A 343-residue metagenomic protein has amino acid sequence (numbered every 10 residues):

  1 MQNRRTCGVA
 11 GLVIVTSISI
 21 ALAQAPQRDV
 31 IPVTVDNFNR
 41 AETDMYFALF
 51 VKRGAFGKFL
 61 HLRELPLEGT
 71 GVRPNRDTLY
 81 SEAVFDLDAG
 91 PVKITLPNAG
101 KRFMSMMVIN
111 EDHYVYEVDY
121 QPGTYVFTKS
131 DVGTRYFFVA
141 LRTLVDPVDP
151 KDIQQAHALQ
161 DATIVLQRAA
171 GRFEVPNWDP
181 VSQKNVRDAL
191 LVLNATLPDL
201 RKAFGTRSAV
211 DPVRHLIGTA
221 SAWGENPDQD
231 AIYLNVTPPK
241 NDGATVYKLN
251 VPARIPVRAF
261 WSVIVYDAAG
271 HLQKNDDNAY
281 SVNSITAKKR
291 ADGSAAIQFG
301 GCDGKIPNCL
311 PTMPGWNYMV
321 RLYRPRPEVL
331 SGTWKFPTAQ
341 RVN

Functional and structural regions predicted by a protein language model:
M1-A10: Bacterial N-terminal signal peptides that target proteins for export
A10-S19: Bacterial N-terminal signal peptides
A23-N343: A compositional/structural signature for long, glycine/proline-rich flexible linkers and loops on extracytoplasmic
